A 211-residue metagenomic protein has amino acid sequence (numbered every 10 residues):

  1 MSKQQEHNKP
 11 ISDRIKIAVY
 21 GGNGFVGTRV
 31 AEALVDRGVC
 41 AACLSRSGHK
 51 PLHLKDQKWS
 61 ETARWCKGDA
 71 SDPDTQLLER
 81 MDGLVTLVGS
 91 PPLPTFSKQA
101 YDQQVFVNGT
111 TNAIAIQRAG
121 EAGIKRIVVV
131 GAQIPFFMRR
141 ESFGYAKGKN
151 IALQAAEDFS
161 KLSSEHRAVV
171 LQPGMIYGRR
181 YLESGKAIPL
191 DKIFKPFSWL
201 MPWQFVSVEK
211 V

Functional and structural regions predicted by a protein language model:
P10-R37: N-terminal Rossmann NAD(P)H-binding glycine-rich loop of SDR-like oxidoreductase domains
K16, D82-G83, R126: Structural motif
C40-S47, K98-A152, L162-V169: Conserved Rossmann-fold NAD(P)-dependent oxidoreductase catalytic core, especially the SDR/UDP-sugar
H49-K50, D56-I114, R118-E121: NAD(P)H-binding glycine-rich loop region in Rossmannoid oxidoreductase-like domains and their noncatalytic homologs
P91, G131-P135, G174-Y177: Active-site segment of SDR-like NAD(P)-dependent oxidoreductases
D102-Q103, E141, S198-V206: Glycine-rich "substrate-gating" loop/helix at the edge of Rossmann-like oxidoreductase active sites
T111-N112, P202-V211: Substrate-positioning beta->alpha
R140, H166-K195: Flexible, glycine-rich beta-alpha linker
